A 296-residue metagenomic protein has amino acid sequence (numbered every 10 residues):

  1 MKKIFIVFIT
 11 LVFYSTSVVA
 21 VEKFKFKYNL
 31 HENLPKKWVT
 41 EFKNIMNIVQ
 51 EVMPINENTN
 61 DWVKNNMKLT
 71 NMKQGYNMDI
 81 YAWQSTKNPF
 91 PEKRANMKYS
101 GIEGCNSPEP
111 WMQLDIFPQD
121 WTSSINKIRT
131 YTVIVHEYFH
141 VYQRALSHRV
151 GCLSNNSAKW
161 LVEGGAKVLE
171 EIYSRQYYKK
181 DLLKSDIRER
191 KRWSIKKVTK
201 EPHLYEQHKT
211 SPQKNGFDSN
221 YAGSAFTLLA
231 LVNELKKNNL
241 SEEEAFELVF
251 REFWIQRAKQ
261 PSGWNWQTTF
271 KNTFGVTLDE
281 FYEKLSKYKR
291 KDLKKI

Functional and structural regions predicted by a protein language model:
M1-I4: Positively charged n-region of N-terminal signal peptides that target proteins for export
S15-S17: N-terminal signal peptide c-region/cleavage motif recognized by signal peptidases
V21-K36, L114: Acidic/histidine-rich, surface-exposed loop or edge segments in extracytoplasmic proteins
E32-N44, S124-V133, N156-W160, N215-A222: Soluble non-cytosolic domains of exported or imported proteins
W38-D115, Q119, K127: Auxiliary, metal-adjacent structural segments of Zn-dependent hydrolase domains
V52-Y81, R149-A158, K179-S185, N239-I255: Surface-exposed patches in mature extracellular/periplasmic domains of secreted proteins
C105-W193: Zinc-dependent metallopeptidase catalytic helix centered on the HExxH motif and its immediate flanking segment
W193-E280, L285: Active-site-proximal alpha-helical
